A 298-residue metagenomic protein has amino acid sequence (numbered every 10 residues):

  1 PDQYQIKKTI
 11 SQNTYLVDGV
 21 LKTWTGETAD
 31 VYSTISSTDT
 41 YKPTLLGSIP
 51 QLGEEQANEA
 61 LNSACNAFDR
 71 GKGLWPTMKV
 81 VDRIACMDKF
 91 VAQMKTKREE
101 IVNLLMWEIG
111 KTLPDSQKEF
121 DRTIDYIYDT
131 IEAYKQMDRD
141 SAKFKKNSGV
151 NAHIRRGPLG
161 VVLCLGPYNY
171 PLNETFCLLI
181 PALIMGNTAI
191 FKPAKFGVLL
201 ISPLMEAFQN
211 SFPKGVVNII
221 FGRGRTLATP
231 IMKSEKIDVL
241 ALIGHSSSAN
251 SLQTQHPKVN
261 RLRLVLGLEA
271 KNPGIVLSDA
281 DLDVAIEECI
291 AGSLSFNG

Functional and structural regions predicted by a protein language model:
P1-I49, A85-K89, D121, Q136-G166 (+1 more regions): Terminal low-complexity tails and localization/encapsulation signals of metabolic enzymes
G19, P43, R83, L105 (+4 more regions): Residue-level signal for inorganic ion chemistry
S37-M137: Glycine-rich loop-to-alpha-helix module at the N-terminal edge of alpha/beta enzyme cores
I127, L178-L183, F208, H256-P257 (+1 more regions): Short hydrophobic alpha-helical segments of the AMP-binding
D140-G215, D283: Conserved small-residue-rich beta-alpha loop and adjacent elements that most often cradle the phosphate/pyrophosphate
N151-A152, I219-A241: A structured beta-alpha segment of the ubiquitous adenosine-cofactor-binding alpha/beta core
S211-F212, V239, S247-G298: ALDH superfamily catalytic-core signature
